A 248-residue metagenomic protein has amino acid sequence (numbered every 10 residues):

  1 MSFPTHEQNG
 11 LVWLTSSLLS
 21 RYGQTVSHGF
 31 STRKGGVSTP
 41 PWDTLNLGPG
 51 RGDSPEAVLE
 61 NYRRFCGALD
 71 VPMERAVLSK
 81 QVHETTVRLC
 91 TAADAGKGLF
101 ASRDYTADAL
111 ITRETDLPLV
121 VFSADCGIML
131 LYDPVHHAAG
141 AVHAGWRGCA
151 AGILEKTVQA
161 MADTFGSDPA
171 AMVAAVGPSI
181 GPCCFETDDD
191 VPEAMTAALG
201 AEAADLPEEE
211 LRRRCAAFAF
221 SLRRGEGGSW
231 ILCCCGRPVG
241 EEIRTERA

Functional and structural regions predicted by a protein language model:
M1-A248: Active-site microenvironment for binding and transforming phosphate-containing groups
